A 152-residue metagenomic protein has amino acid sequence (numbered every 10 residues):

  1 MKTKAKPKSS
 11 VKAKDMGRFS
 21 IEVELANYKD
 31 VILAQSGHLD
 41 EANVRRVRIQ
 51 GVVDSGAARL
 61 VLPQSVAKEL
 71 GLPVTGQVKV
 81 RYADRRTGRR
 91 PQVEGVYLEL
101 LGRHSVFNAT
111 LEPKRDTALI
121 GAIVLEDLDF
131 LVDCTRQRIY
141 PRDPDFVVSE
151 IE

Functional and structural regions predicted by a protein language model:
M1-E152: Pepsin/retropepsin-fold aspartyl endopeptidases
